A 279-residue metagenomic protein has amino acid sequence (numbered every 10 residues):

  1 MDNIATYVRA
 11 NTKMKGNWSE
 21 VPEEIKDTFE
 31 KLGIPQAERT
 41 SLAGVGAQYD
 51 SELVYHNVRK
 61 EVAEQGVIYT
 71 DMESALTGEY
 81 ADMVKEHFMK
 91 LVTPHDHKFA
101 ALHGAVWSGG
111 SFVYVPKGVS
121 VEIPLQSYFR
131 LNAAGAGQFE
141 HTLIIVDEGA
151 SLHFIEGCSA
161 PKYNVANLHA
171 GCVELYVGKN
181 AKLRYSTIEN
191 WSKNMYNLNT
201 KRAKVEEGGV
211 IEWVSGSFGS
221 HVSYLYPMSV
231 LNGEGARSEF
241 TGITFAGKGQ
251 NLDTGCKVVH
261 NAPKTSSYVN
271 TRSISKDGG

Functional and structural regions predicted by a protein language model:
M1-V45: Short, Gly/Pro- and small/polar-rich lid/capping loops
E20, E24, K31-L32, Q36 (+2 more regions): Conserved beta-strand/loop scaffold segments within soluble protein domains that form the structured core and edges
